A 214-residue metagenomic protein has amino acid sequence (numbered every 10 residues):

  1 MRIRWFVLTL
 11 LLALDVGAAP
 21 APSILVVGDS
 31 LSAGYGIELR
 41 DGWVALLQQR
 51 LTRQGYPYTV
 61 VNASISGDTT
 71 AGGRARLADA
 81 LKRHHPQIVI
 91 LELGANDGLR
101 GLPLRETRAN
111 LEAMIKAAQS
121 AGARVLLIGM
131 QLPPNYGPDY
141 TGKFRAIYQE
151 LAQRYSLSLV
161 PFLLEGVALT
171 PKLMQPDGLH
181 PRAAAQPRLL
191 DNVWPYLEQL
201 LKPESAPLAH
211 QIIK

Functional and structural regions predicted by a protein language model:
M1-V7: Bacterial N-terminal signal peptides that target proteins for export
R2, A18-A21, K214: N-terminal secretory targeting signals
W5, I24-V26, I65, N110 (+1 more regions): Residues at the start of alpha-helices and the adjacent loop-to-helix junctions
A13-V16: N-terminal signal peptide c-region/cleavage motif recognized by signal peptidases
A18-S66, R76-H85: Serine-esterase "nucleophile elbow" of acetyl-processing enzymes
L46, Y56, R74-K214: Alpha-helical cap/lid subdomain in secreted, periplasmic, or secretory-pathway luminal O-acyl-processing enzymes
G67-A71: Acidic-and-aromatic substrate-binding clefts and catalytic sites of carbohydrate-active enzymes
